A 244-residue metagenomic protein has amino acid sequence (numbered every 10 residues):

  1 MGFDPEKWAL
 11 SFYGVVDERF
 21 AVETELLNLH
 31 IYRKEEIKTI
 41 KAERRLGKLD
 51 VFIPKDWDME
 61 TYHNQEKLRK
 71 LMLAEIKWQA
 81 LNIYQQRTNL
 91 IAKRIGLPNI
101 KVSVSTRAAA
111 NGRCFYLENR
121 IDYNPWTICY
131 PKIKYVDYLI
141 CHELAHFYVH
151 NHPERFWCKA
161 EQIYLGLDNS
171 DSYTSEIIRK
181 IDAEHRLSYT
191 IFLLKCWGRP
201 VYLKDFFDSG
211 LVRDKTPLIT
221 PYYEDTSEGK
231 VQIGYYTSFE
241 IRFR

Functional and structural regions predicted by a protein language model:
M1-Y138, F147-R244: Active-site-proximal or metal-binding-adjacent scaffold patches in catalytic folds
E143: Walker B catalytic acidic pair
